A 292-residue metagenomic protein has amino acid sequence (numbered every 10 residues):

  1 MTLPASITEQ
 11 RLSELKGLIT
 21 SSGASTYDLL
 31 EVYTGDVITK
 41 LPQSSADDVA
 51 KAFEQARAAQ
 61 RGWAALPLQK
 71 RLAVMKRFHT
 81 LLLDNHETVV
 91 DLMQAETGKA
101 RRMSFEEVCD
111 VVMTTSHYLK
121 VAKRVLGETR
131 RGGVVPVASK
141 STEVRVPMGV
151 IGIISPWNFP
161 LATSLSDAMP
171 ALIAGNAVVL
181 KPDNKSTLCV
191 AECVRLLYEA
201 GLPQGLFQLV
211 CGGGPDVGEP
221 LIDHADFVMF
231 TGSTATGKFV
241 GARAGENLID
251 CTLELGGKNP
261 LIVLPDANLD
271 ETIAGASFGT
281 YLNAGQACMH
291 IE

Functional and structural regions predicted by a protein language model:
M1-S139: N-terminal Rossmann-like NAD(P)+-binding subdomain of aldehyde/semialdehyde dehydrogenases
R130-Q204, L248: Conserved small-residue-rich beta-alpha loop and adjacent elements that most often cradle the phosphate/pyrophosphate
K140-S141, Q208-D226: A structured beta-alpha segment of the ubiquitous adenosine-cofactor-binding alpha/beta core
A168-M169, G218, G237, G241: Generic hydrophobic/aromatic pocket-lining and core-packing "Φ" positions
M169, F227-T231: Periplasmic-binding protein-like
N176, K181-D183, C211, G232 (+1 more regions): Short beta->alpha connector loops at strand-helix junctions that form conserved, small/polar/Pro-enriched
F227, A235-E292: ALDH superfamily catalytic-core signature
